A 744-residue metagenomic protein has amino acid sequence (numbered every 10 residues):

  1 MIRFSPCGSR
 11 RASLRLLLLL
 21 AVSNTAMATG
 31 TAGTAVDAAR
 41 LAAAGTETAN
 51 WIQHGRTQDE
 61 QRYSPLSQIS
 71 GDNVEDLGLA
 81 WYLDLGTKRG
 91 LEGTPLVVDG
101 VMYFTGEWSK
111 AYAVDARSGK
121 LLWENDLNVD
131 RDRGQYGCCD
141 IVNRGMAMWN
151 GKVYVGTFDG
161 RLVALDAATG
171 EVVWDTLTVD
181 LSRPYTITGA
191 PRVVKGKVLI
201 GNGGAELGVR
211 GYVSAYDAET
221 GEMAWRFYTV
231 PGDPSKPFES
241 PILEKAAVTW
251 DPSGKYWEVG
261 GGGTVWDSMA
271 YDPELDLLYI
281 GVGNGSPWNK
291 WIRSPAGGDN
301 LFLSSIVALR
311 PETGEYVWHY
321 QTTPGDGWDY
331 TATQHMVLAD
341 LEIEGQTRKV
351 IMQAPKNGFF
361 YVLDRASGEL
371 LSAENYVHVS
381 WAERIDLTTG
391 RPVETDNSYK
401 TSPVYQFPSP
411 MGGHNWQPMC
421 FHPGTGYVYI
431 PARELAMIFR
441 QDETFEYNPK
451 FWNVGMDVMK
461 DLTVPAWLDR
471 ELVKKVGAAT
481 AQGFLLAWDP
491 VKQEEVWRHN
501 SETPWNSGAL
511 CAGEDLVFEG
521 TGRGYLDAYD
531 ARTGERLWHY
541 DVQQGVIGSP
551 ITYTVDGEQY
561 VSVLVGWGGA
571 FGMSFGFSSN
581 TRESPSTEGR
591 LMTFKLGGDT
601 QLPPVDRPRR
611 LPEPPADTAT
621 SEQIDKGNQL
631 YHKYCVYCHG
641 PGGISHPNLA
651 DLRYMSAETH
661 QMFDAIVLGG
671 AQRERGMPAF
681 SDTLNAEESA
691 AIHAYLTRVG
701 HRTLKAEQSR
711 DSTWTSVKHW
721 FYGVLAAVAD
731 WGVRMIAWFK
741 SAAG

Functional and structural regions predicted by a protein language model:
G30-L79, P234-E244, R391-E394, V473-K475 (+3 more regions): Blade/loop signatures of beta-propeller domains
A38-A39, D606-L630: Electrostatic cytochrome c docking/interface patches
W51-G55, G90-K110, Q135-R161, T186-L207 (+8 more regions): Repeat-blade elements of multi-bladed beta-propeller folds
L83-T94, E124-A147, D175-A190, Y228-S268 (+8 more regions): Extracytoplasmic beta-rich repeat domains
G156, Q623, Q661, S681-W738: C-terminal capping alpha-helices of c-type cytochrome domains
I200-Y212, S253, I280-N300, E434-A478 (+1 more regions): Short, conserved, GDST-rich strand-edge loop motifs in beta-rich repeat architectures
A436, I551-P608: Blade-level signature of beta-propeller repeat domains, shared across WD40, Kelch, NHL, RCC1 and BNR/Asp-box propellers
N628, G640-R673, P678-A679: Gly/Gly-Pro-rich "capping" loops immediately C-terminal to redox-active cysteine motifs in periplasmic/lumenal
